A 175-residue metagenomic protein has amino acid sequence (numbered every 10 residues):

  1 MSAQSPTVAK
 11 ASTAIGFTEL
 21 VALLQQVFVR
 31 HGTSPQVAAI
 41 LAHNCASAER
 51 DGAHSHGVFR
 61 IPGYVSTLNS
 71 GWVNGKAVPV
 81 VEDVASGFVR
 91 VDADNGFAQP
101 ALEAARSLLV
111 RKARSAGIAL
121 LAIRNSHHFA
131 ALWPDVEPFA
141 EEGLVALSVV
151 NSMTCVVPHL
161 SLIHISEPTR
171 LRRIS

Functional and structural regions predicted by a protein language model:
S2-H31: Generic N-terminal amphipathic, Lys/Arg-enriched alpha-helix
V29-G32, S47-H54: N-terminal and secondary-structure boundary signal
T33-A39: Helix N-cap / loop-to-helix initiation motif
F59-L108: Active-site cofactor/substrate anionic-group-binding motifs, chiefly glycine- and Lys/Arg-rich phosphate-binding loops
V89-L162: A generic, well-ordered mixed alpha/beta core segment in the N-terminal half of proteins
I163-S175: Single conserved hydrophobic/aromatic residue that forms the stacking wall/gate of nucleotide- or nucleobase-binding
